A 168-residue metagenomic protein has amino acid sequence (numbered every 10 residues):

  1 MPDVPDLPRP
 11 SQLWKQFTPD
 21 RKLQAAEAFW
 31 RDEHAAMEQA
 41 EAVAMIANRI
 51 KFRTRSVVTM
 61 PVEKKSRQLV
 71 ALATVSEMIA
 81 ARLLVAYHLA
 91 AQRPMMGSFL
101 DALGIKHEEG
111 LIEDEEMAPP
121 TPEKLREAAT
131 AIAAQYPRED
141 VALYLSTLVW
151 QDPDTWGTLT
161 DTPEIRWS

Functional and structural regions predicted by a protein language model:
P2-E38: Charged, amphipathic alpha-helical stretches
R31-T155: Acidic, low-complexity, intrinsically disordered interaction modules
T160-W167: Short, charged, intrinsically disordered terminal tails
